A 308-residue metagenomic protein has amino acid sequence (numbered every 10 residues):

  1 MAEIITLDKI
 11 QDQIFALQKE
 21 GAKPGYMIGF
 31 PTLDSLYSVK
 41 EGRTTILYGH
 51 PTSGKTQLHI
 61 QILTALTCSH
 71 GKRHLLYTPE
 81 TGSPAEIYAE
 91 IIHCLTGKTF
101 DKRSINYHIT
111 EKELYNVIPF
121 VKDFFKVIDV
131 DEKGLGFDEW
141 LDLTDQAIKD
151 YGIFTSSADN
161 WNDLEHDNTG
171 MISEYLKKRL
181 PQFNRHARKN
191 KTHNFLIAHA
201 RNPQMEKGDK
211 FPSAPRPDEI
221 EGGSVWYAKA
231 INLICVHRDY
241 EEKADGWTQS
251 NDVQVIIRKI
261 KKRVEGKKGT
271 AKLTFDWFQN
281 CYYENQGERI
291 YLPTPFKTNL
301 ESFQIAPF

Functional and structural regions predicted by a protein language model:
M1-D12, Q18, T52, R103 (+5 more regions): C-terminal regions of RecA-like/P-loop NTPase motor modules
A2-K98, F303-F308: The Walker A/P-loop phosphate-binding site
F30-S35, H70-G152, T270-A271: Cytosolic-facing regulatory segments adjacent to core modules
T45-L47, L75-Y77, K126-I128, F195 (+1 more regions): Hydrophobic/aromatic beta-strand patches that form the interior of the parallel beta-sheet core in alpha/beta enzyme
I62, E86-C94, L143, Q182 (+3 more regions): Alpha-helical scaffold elements adjacent to nucleotide-binding pockets in ATP/GTP-utilizing enzyme cores
L76, S157-A158, T192-H199: Structural recognition of the conserved hydrophobic beta-strand(s) that form the central parallel beta-sheet of P-loop
P79, H199, R238: Cofactor-binding loop segments of dinucleotide-utilizing enzymes, especially the Rossmann-like FAD- and NAD(P)+-binding
K126-R188: Phosphate-binding/switch loop-helix module in NTP-utilizing enzymes
